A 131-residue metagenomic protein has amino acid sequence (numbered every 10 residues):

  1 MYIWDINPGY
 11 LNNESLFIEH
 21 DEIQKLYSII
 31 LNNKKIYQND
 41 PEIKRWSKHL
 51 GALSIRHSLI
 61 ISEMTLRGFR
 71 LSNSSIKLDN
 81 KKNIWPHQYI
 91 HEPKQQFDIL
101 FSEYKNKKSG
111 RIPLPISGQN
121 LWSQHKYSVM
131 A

Functional and structural regions predicted by a protein language model:
M1-A131: Expand to "…catalyze enediolate/carbanion chemistry for C-C bond making/breaking, isomerization, decarboxylation
